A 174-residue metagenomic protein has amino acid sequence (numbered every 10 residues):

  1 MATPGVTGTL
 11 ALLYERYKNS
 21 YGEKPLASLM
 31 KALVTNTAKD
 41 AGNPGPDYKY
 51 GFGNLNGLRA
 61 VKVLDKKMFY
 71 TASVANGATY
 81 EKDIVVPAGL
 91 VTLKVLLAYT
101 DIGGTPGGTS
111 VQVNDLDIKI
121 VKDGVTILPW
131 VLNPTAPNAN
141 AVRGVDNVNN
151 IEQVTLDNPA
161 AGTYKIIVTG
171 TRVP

Functional and structural regions predicted by a protein language model:
M1-P44: Hydrolase catalytic cores
P4, T35, L96-T100, V121 (+2 more regions): Generic beta-strand/beta-sheet core signal
P25, Q112-G124: C-terminal, active-site-flanking charged/polar segments
M30, N114-L116, N150: Residues that flank catalytic or metal-binding motifs in active/ligand-binding sites
A38-G42, T100-I102, G124-V125, T171-V173: Acidic glycine-/aspartate-rich tracts in secreted/extracellular proteins
K49-N114: Secreted peptidase-domain scaffold signal
I120-P174: Noncatalytic accessory or regulatory domains flanking protease catalytic cores in secreted, cell-surface, and selected
